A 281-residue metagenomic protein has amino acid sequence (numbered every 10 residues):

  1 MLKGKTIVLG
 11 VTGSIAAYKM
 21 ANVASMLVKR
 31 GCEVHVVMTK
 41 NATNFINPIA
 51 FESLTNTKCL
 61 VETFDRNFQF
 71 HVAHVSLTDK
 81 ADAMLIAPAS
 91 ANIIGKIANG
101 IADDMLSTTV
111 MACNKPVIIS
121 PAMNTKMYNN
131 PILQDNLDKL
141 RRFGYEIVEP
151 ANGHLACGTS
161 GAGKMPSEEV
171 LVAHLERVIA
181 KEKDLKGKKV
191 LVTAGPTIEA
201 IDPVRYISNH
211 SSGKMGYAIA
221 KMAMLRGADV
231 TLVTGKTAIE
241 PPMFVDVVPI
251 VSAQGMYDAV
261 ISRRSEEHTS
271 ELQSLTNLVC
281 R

Functional and structural regions predicted by a protein language model:
M1-I118, N124-G213, Y217-S270: A cross-family phosphate/adenosyl-ligand binding-site feature
E267-R281: Single conserved hydrophobic/aromatic residue that forms the stacking wall/gate of nucleotide- or nucleobase-binding
